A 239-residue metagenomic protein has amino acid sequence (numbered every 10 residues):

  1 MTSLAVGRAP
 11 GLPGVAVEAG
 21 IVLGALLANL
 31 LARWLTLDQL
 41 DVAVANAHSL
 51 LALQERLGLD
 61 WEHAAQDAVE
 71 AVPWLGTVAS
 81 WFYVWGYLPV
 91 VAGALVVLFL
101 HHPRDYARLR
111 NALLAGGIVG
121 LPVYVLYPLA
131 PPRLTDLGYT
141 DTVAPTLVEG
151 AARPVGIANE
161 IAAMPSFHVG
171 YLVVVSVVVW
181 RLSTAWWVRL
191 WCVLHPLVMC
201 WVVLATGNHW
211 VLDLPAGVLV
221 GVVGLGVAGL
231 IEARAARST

Functional and structural regions predicted by a protein language model:
M1-P89: N-terminal transmembrane-helix/juxtamembrane module of multi-pass inner/ER membrane proteins
L27-L31, G117-L126, L194-A205: Aromatic-anchored segments of alpha-helical transmembrane domains
L40-S49, F99-V188, A235-T239: Membrane-interface loops
W81-L98, H168-S176: Hydrophobic alpha-helical transmembrane segments
P131-G138, N159-A163, L197-G224: Interfacial helix-loop-helix junctions of multi-pass membrane proteins
S176-R181, G221-E232: Hydrophobic transmembrane alpha-helices
